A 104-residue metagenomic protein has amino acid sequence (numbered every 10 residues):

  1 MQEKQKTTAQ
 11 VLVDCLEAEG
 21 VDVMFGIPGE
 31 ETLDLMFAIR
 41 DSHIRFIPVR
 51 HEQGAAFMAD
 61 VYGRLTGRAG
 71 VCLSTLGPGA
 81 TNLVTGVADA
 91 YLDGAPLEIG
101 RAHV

Functional and structural regions predicted by a protein language model:
M1-H103: N-terminal alpha/beta PP-like core and its mobile active-site loop of ThDP/TPP-dependent enzymes
